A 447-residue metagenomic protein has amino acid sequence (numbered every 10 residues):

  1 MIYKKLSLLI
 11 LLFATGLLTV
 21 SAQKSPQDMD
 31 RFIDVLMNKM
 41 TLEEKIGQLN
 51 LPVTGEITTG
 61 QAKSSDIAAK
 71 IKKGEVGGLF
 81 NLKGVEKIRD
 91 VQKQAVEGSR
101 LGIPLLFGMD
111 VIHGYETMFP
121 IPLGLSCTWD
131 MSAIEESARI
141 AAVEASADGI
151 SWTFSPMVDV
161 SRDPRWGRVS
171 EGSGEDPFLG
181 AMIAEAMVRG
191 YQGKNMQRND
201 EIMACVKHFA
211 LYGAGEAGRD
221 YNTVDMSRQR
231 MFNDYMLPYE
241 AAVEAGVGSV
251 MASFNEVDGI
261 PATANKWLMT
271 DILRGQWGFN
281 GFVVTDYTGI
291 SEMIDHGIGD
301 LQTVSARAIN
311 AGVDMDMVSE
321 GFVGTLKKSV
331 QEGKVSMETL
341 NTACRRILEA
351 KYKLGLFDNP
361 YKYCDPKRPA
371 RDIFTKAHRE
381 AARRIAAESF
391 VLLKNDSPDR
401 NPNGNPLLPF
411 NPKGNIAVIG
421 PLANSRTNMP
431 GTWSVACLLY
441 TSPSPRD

Functional and structural regions predicted by a protein language model:
M1-K24: Bacterial Sec-dependent N-terminal signal peptides
A22-S442: Glycoside hydrolase catalytic-domain context in secreted enzymes
P443-D447: A short, hydrophobic C-terminal helix/tail in secreted or cell-surface proteins
